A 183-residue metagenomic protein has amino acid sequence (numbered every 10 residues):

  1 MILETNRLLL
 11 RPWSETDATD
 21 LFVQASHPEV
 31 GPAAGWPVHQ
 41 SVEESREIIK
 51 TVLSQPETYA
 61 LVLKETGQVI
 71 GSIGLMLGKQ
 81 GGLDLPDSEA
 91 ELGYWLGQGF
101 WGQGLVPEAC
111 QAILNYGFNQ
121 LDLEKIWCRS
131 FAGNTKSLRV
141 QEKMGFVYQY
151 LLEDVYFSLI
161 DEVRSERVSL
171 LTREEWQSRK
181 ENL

Functional and structural regions predicted by a protein language model:
M1-E29, V62-L183: Acyl-donor (CoA/ACP) binding surface of acyl/acetyltransferases
E29-K50: Conserved GNAT-fold acetyl-CoA-binding loop/helix
A34-V38, T58-L63: A short, aromatic/hydrophobic, helix- or strand-capping loop or linear motif that either lines the entrance/gate
H39-E44, L53-Q55, L105-V106, F157-D161: Short C-terminal domain-edge/linker segments immediately following a structured domain
I49-A60: A short helix-loop-beta-strand connector motif used in the catalytic cores of GNAT acetyltransferases and, in some
